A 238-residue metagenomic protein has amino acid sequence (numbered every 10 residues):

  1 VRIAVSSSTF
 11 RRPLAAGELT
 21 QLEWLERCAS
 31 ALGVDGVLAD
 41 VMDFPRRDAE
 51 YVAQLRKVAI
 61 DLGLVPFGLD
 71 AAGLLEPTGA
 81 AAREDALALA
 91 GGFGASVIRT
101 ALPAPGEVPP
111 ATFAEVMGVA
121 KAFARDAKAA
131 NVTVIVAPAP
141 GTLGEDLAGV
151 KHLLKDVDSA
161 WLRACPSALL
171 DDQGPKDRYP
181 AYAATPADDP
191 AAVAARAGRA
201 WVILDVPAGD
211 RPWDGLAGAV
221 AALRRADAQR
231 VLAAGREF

Functional and structural regions predicted by a protein language model:
V1-G33, I60, L89, G94 (+1 more regions): Histidine-acidic metal/acid-base catalytic patches
R12, Q21, A82, V134-A137: Generic preference for well-ordered secondary structure
R12-L14, D40-M42, V108-P110, A139-P140 (+1 more regions): Short linear motifs at secondary-structure transitions and domain/linker junctions
D35-F123, K128-T133, A183-P190, A194-D214 (+2 more regions): Structural motif corresponding to the early beta-alpha repeats
D43-P45, T142, D172: Glycine-rich nucleotide phosphate-binding loop and flanking beta-alpha elements of Rossmann-like dinucleotide-binding
L69, A137, C165-S167: Structural motif
N131-V150: Hydrophobic, aromatic-enriched interface-forming segments
